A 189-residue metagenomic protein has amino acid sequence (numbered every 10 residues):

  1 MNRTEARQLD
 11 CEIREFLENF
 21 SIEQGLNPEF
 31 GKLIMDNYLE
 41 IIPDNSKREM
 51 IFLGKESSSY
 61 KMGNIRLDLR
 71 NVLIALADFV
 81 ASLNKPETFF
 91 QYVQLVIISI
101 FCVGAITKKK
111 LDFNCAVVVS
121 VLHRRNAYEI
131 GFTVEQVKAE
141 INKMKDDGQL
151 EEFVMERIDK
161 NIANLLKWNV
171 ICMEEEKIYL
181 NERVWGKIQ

Functional and structural regions predicted by a protein language model:
M1-N64: Membrane-active, amphipathic/fusogenic segments and juxtamembrane/transmembrane anchors that bind or insert into lipid
N45-K108: Membrane-inserting effector segments that mediate pore formation, membrane fusion, or transient membrane insertion
V96-G131, E135, Q189: Short alpha-helical segments that sit at the start of domains
A127, G148, R157, G186-K187: Beta-strand-enriched, solvent-exposed domains that form extended recognition/catalytic surfaces
Y128-E152: Short acidic, hydrophobic short linear motifs in intrinsically disordered regions
M155, D159-A163: Short, hydrophobic-biased segments on the C-terminal half of alpha helices that form "recognition helices"
I162-E176: A short, conserved structural fragment
E176-Q189: Short, cationic-aromatic polyanion-contact patches
